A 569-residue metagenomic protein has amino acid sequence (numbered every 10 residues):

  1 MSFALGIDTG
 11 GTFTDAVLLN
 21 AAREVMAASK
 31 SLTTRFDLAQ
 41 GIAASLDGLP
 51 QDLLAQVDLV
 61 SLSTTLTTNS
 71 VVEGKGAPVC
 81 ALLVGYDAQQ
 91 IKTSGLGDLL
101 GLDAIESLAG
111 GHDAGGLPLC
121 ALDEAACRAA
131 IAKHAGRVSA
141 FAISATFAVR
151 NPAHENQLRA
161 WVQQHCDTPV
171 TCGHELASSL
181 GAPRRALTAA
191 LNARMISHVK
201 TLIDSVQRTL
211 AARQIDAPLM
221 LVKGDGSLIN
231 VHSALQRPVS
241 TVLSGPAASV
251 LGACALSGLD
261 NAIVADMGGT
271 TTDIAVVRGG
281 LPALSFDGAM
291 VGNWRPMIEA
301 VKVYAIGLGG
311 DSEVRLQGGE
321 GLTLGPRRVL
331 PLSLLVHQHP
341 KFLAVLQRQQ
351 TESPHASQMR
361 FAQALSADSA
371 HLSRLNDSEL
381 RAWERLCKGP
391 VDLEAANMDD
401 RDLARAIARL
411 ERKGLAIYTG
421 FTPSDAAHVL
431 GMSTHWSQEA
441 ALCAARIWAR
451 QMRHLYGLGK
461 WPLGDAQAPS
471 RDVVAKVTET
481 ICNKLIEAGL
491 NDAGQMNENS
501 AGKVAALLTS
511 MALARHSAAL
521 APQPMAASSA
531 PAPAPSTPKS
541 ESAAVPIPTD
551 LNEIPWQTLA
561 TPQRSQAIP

Functional and structural regions predicted by a protein language model:
M1-P569: N-terminally biased helix-coil "hinge/interface" segments that flank
